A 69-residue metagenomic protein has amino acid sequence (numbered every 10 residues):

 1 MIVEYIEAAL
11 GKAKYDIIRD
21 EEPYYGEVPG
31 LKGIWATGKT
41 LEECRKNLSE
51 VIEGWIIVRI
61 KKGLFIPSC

Functional and structural regions predicted by a protein language model:
M1-K14, E21, K46-C69: Short, charged, surface-exposed hinge/linker loops at domain edges that act as mobile lids or interdomain connectors
G11, G30-K32: Short amphipathic alpha-helical segments
D16-G30: Short aromatic-glycine-(Arg/Gly/Cys) micro-motifs in beta-strand/loop hairpins
G26, K39, E53-W55: A general, composition-driven signal for non-globular sequence regions
K32-E42: A short, exposed loop/beta-hairpin motif centered on an aromatic-Gly-Thr core
